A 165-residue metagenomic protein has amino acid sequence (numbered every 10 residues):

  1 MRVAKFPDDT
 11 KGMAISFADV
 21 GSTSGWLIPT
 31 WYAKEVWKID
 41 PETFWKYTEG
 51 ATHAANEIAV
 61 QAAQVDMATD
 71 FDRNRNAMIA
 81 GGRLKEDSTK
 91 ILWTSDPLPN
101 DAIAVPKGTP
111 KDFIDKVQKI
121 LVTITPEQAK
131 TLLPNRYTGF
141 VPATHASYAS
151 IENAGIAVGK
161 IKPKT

Functional and structural regions predicted by a protein language model:
M1-W45: A conserved helix-loop-strand patch within extracytoplasmic ligand-binding domains of the periplasmic binding
T10, V60-Q61, V117: Hydrophobic residues within well-ordered alpha-helices
A14-T23, Q61-V65, A104-P106, Y137-T144: Second-shell loop/turn segments in exported
S22-E35, K119-T165: Ligand-binding clefts/hinges and TM-proximal coupling segments of bilobed small-molecule sensing domains
P29, K34-E35, Q61-A62, D66-E86: A ligand-binding cleft/hinge motif common to bilobed small-molecule-binding domains
D40, M78-L92, I161: Ligand-binding "clamshell"
D40-I58: Short helix-initiation/N-cap motifs at beta->coil->alpha
R83-L121, P134-A154: Periplasmic-binding protein-like
